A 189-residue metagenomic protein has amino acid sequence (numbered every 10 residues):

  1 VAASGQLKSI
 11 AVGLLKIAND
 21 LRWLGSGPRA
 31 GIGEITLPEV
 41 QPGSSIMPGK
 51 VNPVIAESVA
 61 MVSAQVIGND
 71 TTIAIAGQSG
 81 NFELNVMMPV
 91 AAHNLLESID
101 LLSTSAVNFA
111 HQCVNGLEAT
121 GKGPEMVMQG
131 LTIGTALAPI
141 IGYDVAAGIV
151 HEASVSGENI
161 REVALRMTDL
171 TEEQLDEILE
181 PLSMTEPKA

Functional and structural regions predicted by a protein language model:
V1-I35: Acidic, glycine-rich loop-and-beta core segments that form the ion-binding/anion-interacting portion of active sites
N19, S26-A189: Catalytic-core signal marking the mid-to-C-terminal active-site face
